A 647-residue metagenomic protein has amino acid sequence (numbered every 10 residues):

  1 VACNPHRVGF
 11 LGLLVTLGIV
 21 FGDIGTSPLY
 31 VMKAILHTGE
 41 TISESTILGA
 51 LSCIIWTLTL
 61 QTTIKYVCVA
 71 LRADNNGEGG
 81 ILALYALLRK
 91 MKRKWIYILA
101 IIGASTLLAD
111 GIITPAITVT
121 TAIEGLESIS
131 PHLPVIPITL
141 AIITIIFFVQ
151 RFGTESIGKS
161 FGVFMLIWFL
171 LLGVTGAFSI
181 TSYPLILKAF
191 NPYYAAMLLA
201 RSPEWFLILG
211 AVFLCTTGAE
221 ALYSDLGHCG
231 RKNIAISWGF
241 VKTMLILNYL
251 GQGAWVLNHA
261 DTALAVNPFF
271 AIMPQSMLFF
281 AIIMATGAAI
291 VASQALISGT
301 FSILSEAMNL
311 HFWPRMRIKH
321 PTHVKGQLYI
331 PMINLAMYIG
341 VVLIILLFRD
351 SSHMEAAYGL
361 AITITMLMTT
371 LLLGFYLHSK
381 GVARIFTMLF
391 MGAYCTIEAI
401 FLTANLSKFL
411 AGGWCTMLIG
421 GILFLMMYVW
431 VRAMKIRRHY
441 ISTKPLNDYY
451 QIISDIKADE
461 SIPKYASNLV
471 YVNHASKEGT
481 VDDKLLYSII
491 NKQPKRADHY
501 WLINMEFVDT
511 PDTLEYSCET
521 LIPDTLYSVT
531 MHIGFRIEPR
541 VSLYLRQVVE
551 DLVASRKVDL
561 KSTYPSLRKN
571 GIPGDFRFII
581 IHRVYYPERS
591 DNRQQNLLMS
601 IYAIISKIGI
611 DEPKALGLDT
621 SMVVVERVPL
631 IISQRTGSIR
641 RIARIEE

Functional and structural regions predicted by a protein language model:
V1-E647: The structured alpha-helical core of multi-pass membrane proteins
